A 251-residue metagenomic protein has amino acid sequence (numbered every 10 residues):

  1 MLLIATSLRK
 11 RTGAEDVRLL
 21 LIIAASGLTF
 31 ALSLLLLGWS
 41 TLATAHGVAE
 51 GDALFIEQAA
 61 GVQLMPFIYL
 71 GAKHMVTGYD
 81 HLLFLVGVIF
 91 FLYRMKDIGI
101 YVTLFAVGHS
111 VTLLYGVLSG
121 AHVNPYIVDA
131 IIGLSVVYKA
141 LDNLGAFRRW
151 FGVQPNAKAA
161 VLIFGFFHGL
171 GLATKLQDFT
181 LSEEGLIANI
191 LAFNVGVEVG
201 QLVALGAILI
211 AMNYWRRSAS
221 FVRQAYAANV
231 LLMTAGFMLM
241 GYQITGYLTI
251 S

Functional and structural regions predicted by a protein language model:
L2-T77, V153, I244-S251: Histidine-/acidic- and/or cysteine-rich, low-complexity loops and terminal segments associated with membrane
H74-Y79, F84-I250: Hydrophobic alpha-helical transmembrane segments in multi-pass membrane proteins
